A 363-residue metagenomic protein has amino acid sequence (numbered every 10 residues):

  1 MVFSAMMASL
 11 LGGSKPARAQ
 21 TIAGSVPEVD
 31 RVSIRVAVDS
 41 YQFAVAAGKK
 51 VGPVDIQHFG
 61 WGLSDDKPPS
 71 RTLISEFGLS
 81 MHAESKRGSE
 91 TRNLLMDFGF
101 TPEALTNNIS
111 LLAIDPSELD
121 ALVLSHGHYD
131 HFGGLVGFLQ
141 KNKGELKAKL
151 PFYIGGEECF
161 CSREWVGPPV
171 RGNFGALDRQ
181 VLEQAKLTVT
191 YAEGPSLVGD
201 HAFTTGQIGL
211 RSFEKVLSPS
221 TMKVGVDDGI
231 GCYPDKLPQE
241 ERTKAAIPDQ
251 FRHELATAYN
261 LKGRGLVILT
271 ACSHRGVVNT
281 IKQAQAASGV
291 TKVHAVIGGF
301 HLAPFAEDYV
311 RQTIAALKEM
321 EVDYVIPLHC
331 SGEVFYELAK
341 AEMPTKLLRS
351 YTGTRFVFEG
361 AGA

Functional and structural regions predicted by a protein language model:
F3-E90, T204-H253, L261: Zn-dependent metallo-beta-lactamase
P68-F77, S85-A121, V136-G137, G144 (+1 more regions): Pre-active-site segment of Zn-dependent metallo-hydrolases
H82-E84, L197, A258-N260, V357: Short, well-ordered beta-strand micro-motif
A83, D97, I109, H126 (+3 more regions): Divalent metal-coordination and catalytic microenvironments
M96, V198-Q207, V267-T270: Short hydrophobic-aromatic micro-motifs
D115, V189-V198: Short acidic low-complexity segments
D120, S125-E193, G206-L217, K318-Y324: Active-site HxH/HxHxD metal-binding segment of metal-dependent hydrolases
A121, H128-F132, P151, K236-F356: Cap/insert and terminal regions of metallo-dependent hydrolase folds
